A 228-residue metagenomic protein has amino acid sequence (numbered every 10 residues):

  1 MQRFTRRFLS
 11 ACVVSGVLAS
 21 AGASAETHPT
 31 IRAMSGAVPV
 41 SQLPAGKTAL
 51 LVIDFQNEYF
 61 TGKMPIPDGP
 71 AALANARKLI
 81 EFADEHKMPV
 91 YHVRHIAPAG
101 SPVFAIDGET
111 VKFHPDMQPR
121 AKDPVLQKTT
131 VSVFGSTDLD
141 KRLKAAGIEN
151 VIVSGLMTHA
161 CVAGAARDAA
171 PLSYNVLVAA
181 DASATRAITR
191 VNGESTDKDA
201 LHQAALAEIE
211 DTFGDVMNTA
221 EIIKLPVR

Functional and structural regions predicted by a protein language model:
Q2-R6, S24-A49, R77-H86, P98 (+1 more regions): Active-site-adjacent betaalpha module
S10-A19: Bacterial N-terminal signal peptides
F55: Active-site-proximal loop/short-helix segments that contain or immediately flank catalytic acid/base residue(s)
E58-T61: Short acidic, Gly/Ser-rich segments with clustered Asp/Glu that frequently serve as metal-coordination loops in enzyme
M64-A83: …and closely analogous acidic/polar surface helices at protein-protein or active-site interfaces in A-domain-like
H95: Conserved H-loop
